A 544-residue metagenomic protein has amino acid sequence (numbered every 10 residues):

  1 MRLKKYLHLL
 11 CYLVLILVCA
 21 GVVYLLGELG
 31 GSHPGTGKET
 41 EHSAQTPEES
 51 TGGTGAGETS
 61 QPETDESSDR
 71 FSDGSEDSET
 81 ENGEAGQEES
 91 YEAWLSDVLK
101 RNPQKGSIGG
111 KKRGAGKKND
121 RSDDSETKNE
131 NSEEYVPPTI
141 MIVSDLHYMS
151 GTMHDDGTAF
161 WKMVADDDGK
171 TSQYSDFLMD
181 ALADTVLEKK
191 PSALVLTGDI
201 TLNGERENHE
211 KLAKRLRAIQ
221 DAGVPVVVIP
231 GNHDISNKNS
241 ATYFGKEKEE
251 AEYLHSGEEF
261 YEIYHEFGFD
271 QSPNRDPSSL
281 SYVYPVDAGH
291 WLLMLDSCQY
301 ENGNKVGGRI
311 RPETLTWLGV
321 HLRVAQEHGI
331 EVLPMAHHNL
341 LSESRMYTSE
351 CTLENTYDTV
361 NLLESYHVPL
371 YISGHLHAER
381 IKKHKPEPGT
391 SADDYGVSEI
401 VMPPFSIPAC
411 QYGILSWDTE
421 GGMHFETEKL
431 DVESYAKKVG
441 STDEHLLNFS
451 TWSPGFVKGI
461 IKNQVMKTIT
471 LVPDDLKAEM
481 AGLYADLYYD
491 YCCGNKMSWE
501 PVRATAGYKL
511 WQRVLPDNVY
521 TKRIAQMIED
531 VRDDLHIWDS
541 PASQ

Functional and structural regions predicted by a protein language model:
R2-D69, D73-S132, K437-Q544: Non-catalytic terminal accessory segments
G86-G110, G114-G116, D120-R206: N-terminal active-site segment of His-dependent metallophosphoesterases
D97, K211-T316, D393, S398 (+2 more regions): Extended active-site neighborhood of metal-dependent phosphoesterases/phosphodiesterases
P137-S150, G289-Y300, M335, S398-P403 (+1 more regions): Active-site-proximal beta-strand elements of phosphoester/diester hydrolases
H147-L178, G204, F244, E301-I310 (+2 more regions): Acidic/histidine-rich helix-loop elements that form or flank divalent-metal/phosphate-binding sites at the catalytic
M149-T152, L202-G204, N232-S240, Y300-G303 (+3 more regions): Active-site environment of divalent metal-dependent phosphoester hydrolases
L187-A193, W291-L293, K305-S398: His/acidic metal-ligating clusters that form di-metal
T197-R217, N237-G257, S344-T352, R380-G389: Metal-dependent catalytic neighborhoods of phosphoester/phosphodiester hydrolases
